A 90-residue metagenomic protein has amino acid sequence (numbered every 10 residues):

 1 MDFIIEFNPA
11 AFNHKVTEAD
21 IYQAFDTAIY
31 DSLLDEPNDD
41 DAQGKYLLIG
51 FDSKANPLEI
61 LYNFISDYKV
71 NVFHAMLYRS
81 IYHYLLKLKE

Functional and structural regions predicted by a protein language model:
M1-E90: Ribonuclease/tRNase effector modules and their secretory precursors
